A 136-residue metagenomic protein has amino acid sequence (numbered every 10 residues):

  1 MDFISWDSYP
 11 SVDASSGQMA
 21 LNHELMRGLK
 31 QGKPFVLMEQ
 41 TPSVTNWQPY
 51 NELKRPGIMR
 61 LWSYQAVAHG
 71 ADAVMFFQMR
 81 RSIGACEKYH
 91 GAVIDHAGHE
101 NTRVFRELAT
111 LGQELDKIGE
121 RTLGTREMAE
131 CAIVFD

Functional and structural regions predicted by a protein language model:
D2-D136: Carbohydrate-binding surfaces of carbohydrate-active enzymes
